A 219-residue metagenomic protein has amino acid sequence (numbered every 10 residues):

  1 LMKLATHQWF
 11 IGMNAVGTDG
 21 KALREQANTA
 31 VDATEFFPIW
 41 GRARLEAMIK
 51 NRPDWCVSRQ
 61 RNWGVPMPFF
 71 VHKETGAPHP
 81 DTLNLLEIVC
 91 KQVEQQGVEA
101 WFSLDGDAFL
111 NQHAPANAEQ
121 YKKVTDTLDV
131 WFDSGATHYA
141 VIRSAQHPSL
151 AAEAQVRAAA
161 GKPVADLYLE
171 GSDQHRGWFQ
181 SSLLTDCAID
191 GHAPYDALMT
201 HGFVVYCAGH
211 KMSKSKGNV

Functional and structural regions predicted by a protein language model:
L1-L83, Q96-W101, H210, N218-V219: Residue patterns forming the tRNA-binding/recognition surfaces of aminoacyl-tRNA synthetases and related DALR
T29-A43, A151-E153, R157-S172, V219: Glycine- and acidic
L85-A118: Amphipathic alpha-helical
F102, G191-L198, K211-M212: Acidic/polar loop patches that form or flank catalytic/metal-binding clefts of enzymes that bind anionic ligands
E119-D126, A159, D166-E170, V205-V219: Conserved phosphate-binding loops in nucleotide/dinucleotide-binding enzymes
K123-K162, D196: Active-site-adjacent "gating/activation" loops or surface patches in catalytic cores
H175-G191: Metal-dependent nuclease catalytic cores in nucleic-acid-processing enzymes, especially RNase H-like/related
